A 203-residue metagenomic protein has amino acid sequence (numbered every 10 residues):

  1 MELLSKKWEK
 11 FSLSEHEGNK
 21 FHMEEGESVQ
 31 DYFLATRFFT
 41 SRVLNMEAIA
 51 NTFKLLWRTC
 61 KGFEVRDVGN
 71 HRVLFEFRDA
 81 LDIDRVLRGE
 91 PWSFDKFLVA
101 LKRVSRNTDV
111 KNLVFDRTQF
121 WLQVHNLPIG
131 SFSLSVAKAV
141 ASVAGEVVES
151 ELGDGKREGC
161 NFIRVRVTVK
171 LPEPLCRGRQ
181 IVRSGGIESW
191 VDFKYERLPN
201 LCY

Functional and structural regions predicted by a protein language model:
M1-W121, N126-S133, S150-D154, R179: Nucleic acid-contacting regions in RNA/DNA-associated proteins, especially the beta1-alpha1 entry segment
D79, A141, V167: Terminal peptide-recognition signature
V124-N126, V169-L171, Y195-R197: Short, structured patches in soluble enzyme cores that scaffold and shape functional sites
S133-G145: The catalytic Nudix box helix
E151-C176: BRCT (BRCA1 C-terminal) domain core and associated BRCT-interaction motifs
Q180-G186: Long, intrinsically disordered, low-complexity Ser/Thr/Pro-rich regulatory/activation regions of nuclear proteins
S189-P199: Short, flexible, mixed-charge glycine/proline-rich loop motifs that serve as phosphate/nucleic-acid-contacting
C202-Y203: Short cysteine-rich clusters marking metal-coordination/redox-active sites
